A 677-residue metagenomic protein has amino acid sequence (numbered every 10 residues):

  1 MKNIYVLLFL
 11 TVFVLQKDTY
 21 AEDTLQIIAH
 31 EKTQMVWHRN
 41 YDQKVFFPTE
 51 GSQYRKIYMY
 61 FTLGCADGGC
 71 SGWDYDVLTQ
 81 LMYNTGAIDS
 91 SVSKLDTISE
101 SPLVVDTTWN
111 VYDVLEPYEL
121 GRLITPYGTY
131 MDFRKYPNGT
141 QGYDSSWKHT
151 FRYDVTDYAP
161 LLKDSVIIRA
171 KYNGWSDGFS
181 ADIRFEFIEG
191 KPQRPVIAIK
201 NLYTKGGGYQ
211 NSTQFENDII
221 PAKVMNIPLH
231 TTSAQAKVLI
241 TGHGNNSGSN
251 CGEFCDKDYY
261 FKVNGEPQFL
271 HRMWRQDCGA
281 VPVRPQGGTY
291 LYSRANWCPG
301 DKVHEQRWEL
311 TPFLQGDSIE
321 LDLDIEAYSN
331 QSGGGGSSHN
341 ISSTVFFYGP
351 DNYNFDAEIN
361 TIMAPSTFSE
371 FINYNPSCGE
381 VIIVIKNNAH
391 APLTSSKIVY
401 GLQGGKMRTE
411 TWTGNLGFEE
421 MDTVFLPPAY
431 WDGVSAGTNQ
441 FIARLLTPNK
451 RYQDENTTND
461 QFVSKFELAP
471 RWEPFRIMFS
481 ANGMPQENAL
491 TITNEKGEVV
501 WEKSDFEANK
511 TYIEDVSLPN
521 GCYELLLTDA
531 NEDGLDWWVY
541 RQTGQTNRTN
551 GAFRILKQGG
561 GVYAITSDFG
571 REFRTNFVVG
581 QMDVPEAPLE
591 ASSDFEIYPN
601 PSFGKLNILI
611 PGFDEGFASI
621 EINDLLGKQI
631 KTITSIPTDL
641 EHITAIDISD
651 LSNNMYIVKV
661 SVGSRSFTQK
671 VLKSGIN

Functional and structural regions predicted by a protein language model:
M1-T24, V584, N600, I646 (+3 more regions): Bacterial Sec-dependent N-terminal signal peptides
Y20-T367, I372-S377, N388-A391, N456-T458 (+1 more regions): Extracellular/secretory-pathway and virion-surface proteins
E116, T125-M131, Q141, A280-P285 (+4 more regions): Loop and turn regions of beta-sandwich accessory domains that flank beta-strands and are enriched in small/polar
D157-D164, L314, W431-Q440, E532-V539 (+1 more regions): Short glycine/proline/serine/threonine-rich loop/turn segments at secondary-structure transition edges
D351-Y374, V463, A469-F475, T575-Y598 (+2 more regions): Residue-level detector of functionally pivotal "anchor" positions at catalytic/ligand-binding pockets or at interdomain
G405-S435: Intrinsically disordered, low-complexity Pro/Gly/Ser/Thr-rich segments with frequent PxxP/GP/PP motifs and embedded
W431-L468: Terminal connector regions
I492-N494, L589-Y598, S602-N677: C-terminal outer-membrane/trafficking sorting elements
